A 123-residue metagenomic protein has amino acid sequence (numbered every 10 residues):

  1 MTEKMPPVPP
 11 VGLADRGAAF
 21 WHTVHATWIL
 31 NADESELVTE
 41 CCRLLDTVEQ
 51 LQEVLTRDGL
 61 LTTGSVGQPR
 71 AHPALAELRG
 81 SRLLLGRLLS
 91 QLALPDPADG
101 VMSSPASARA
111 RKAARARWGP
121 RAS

Functional and structural regions predicted by a protein language model:
M1-A76, L94, R117, R121-S123: Extended, surface-exposed interaction regions
E3-K4, D99-S123: Basic DNA-binding region of bZIP-type proteins
S35, S65, S81, S90 (+2 more regions): Generic serine detector
R70-D99: Helix-rich interaction surfaces within compact, conserved domain-sized segments that mediate assembly or partner
